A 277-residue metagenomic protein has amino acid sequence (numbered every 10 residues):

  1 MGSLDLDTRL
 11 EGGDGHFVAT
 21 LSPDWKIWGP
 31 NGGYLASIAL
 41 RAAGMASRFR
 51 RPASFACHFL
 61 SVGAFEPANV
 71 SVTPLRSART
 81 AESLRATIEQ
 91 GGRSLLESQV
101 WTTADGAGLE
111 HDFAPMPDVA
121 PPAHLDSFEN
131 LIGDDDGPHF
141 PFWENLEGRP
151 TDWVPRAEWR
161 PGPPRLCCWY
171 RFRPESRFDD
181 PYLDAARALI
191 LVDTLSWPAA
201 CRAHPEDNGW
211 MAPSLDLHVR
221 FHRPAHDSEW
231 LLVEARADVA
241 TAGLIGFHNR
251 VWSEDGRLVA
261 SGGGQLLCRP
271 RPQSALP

Functional and structural regions predicted by a protein language model:
M1-P277: Terminal targeting signals and extreme-terminal segments of soluble enzymes
